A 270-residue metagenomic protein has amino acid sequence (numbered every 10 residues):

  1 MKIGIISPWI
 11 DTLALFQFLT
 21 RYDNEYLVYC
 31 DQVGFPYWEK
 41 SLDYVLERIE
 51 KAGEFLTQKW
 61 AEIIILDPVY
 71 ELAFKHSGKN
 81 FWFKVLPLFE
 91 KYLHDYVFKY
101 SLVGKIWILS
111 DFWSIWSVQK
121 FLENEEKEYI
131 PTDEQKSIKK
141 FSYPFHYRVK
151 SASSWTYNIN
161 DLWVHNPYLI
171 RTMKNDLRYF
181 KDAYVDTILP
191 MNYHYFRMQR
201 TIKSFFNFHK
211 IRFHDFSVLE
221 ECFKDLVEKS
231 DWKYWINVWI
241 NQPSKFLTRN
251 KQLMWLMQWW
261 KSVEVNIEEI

Functional and structural regions predicted by a protein language model:
M1-I270: Non-catalytic structural scaffold of enzyme domains
